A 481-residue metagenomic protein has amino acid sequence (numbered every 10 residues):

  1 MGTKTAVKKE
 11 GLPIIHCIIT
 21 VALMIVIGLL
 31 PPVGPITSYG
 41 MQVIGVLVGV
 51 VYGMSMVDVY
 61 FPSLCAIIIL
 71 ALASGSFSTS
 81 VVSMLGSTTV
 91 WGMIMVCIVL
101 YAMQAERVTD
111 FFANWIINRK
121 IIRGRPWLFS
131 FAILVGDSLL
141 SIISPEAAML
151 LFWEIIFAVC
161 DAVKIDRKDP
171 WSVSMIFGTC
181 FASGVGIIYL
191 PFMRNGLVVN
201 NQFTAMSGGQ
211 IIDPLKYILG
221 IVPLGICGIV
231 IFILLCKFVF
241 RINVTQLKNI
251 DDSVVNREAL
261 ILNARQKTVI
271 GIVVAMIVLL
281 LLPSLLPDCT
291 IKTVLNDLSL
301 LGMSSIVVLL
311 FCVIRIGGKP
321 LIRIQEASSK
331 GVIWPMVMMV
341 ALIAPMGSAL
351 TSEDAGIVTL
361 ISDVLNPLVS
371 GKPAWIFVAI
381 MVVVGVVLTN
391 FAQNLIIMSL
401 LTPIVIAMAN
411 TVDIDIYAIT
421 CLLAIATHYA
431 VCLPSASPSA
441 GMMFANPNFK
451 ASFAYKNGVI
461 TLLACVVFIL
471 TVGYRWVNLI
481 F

Functional and structural regions predicted by a protein language model:
M1-G92, K216-D363, I460-V466, T471-F481: Hydrophobic transmembrane alpha-helices of multi-pass small-molecule transporters
I14, S38-Q42, G86-V90, N118-A132 (+5 more regions): Membrane-interfacial loop-to-helix junctions in multi-pass transporters
V21-I25, G45-V51, A132-D137, T179-C180 (+3 more regions): Hydrophobic, membrane-inserted alpha-helices
S55-F61, T88-T89, Y101-D110, L139-E154 (+4 more regions): Short helix-coil transition sites and intra-membrane helix breaks within transmembrane domains of multi-pass
V82-S83, F111-I121, A158-D161, S328-S329 (+4 more regions): Short amphipathic alpha-helical coupling elements at transmembrane boundaries
I117-G208, N394-I425: Hydrophobic transmembrane alpha-helices that form the pore/transport pathway of multi-pass ion and small-solute
V163-V173, N243-E258, G317-Q325, D415 (+1 more regions): Alpha-helical transmembrane segments
Y217-G225, M338-M346, L350-I357, V369-F481: C-terminal transmembrane helix pair
